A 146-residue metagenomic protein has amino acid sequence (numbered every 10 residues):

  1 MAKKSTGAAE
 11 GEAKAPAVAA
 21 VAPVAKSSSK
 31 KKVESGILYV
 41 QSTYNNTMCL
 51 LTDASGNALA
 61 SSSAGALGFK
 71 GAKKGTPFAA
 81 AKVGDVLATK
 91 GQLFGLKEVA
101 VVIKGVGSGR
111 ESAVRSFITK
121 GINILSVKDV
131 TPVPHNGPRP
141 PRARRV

Functional and structural regions predicted by a protein language model:
A2-V146: Ribosome-associated RNA-binding proteins
